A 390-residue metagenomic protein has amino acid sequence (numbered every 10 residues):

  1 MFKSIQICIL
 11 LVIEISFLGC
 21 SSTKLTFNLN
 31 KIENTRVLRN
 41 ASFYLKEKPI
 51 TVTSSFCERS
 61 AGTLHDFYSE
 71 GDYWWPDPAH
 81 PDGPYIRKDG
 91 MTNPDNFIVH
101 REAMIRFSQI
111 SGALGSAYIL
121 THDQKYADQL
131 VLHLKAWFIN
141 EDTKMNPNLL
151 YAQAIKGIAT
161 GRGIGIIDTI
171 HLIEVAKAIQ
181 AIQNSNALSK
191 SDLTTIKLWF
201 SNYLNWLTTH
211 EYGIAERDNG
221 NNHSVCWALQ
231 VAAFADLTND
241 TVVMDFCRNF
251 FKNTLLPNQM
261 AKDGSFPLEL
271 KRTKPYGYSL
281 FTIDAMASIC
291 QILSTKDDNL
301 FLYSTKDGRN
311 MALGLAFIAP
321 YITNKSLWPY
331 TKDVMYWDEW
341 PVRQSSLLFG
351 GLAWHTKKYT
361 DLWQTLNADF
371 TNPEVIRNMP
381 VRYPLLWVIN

Functional and structural regions predicted by a protein language model:
M1-I9: Bacterial N-terminal signal peptides that target proteins for export
C8-S16: Bacterial N-terminal signal peptides
I15-L18, V242: Hydrophobic alpha-helical membrane context
C20-I214, V225, S294-D297, S304-N390: Extracellular glycan-targeting catalytic surfaces
G163, I167, H171, D192-W199 (+5 more regions): Short, contiguous, pocket-lining structural segments that sit at or immediately flank catalytic/ligand-binding sites
A233-P329: Long, repeat-rich segments with strong aromatic
